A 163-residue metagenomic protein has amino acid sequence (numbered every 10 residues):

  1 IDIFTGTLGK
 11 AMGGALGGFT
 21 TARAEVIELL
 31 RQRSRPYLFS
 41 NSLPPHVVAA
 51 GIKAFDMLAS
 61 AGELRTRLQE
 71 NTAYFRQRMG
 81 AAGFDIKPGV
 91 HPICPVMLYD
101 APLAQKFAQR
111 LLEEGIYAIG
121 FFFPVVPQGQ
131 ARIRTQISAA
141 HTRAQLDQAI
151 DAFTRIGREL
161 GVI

Functional and structural regions predicted by a protein language model:
I1-V90, L103: Active-site C-terminal subdomain of aminotransferase-like
T21-R23, P36, R110-E113, A152: Short, solvent-exposed amphipathic alpha-helical segments in soluble enzyme and RNA/protein-processing domains
T66-G115, V125, G129-Q130, I137-A139: Conserved PLP-binding catalytic core of the aspartate aminotransferase-like
E113-I116, V125-I163: PLP-dependent enzyme catalytic core of the Aspartate aminotransferase-like
F121-F122: Cytosolic Rossmann-like ligand/nucleotide-binding regulatory domains
